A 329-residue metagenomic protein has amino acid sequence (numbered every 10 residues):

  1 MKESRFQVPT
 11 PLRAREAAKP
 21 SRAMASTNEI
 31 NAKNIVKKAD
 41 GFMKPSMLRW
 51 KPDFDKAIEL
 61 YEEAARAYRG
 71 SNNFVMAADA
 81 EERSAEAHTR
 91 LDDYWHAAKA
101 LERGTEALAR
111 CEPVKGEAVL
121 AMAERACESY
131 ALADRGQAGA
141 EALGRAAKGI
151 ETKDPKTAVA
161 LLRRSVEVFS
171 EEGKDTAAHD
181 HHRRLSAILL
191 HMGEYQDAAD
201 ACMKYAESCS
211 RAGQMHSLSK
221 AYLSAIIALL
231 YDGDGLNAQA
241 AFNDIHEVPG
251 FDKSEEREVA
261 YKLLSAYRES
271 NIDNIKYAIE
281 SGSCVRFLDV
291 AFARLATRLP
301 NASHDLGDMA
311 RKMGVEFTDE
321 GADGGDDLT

Functional and structural regions predicted by a protein language model:
A25-D93: Internal amphipathic alpha-helical repeat/solenoid segments
I35, F42, L60-Y61, F74 (+11 more regions): TPR repeat positional signature
K51, S71, L91, C111 (+6 more regions): Structural motif corresponding to the intra-repeat A-B loop/turn of tetratricopeptide repeats
D53-K56, R69, M76, H96 (+9 more regions): Structural signature of alpha-solenoid helical repeat junctions
A65-R66, A85-E86, T105-E106, C127-E128 (+6 more regions): Amphipathic alpha-helical segments of tetratricopeptide repeats
N73-E151: A generic tandem-repeat structural signature
C127-E194: Solenoidal tandem-repeat scaffolds enriched in leucines and small polar residues
S165, K174-T329: Structured C-terminal portions of repeat-based eukaryotic scaffold domains
